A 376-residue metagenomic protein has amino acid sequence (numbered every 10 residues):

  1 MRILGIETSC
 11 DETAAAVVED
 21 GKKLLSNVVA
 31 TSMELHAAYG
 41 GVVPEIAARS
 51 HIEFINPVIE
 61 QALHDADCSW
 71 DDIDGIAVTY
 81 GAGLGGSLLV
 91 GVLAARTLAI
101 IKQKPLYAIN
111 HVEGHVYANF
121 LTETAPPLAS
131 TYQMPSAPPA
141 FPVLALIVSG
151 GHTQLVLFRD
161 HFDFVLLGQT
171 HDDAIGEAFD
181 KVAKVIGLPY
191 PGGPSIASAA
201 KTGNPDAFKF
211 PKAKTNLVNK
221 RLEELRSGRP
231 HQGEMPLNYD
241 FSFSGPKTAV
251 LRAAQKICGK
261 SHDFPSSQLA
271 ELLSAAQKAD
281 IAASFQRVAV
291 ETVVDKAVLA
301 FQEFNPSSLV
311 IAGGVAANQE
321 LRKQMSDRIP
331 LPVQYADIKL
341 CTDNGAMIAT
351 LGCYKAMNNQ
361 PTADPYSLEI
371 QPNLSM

Functional and structural regions predicted by a protein language model:
R2-D72, V78-A82, H111, H115: N-terminal beta-alpha supersecondary unit
T13-E19, A145-I147, T153-L157: Short beta-strand scaffold segments in enzyme catalytic cores
V78-G81, L98, S149, V310-N318: Glycine-rich beta-strand-to-loop/alpha-helix junction loops that act as flexible
A108-I109, L309, M325-I348: Conserved phosphate-binding/catalytic loops in two-lobed NTP-binding clefts
I109-V143: Conserved phosphate-binding catalytic cores of ATP/NTP-utilizing and phosphoryl-transfer enzymes
H115-A118, D337-M376: Glycine-rich phosphate-binding/hydrolytic loop that grips phosphoryl groups
R159-A207, F243, K247-Q255: Glycine-rich phosphate-binding loop plus the immediately following alpha-helix
A199-L309, Q319-D327, A356: A contiguous, well-structured pocket-lining segment that forms one wall/lid of small-molecule binding clefts in soluble
